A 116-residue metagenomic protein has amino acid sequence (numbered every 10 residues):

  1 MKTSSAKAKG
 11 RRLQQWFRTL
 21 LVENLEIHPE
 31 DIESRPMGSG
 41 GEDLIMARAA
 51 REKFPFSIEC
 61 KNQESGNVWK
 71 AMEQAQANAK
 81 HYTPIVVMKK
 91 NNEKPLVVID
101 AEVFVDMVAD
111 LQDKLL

Functional and structural regions predicted by a protein language model:
M1-L116: Catalytic phosphate/metal-binding cores of nucleic-acid and nucleotide-processing enzymes, i.e., regions that mediate
